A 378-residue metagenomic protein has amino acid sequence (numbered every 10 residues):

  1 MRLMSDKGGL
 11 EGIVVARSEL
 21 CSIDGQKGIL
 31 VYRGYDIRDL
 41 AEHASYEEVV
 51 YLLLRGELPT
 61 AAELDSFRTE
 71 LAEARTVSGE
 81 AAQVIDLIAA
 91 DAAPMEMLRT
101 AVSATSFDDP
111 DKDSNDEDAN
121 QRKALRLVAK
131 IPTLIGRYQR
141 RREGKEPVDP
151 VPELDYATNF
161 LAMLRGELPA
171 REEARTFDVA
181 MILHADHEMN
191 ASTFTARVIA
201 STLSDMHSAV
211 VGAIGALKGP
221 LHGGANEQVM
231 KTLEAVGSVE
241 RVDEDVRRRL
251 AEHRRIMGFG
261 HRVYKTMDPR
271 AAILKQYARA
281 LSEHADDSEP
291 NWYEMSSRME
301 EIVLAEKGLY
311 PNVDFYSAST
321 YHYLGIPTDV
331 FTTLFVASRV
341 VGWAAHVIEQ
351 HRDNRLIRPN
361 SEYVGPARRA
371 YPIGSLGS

Functional and structural regions predicted by a protein language model:
M1-S378: Non-transmembrane, aqueous-exposed alpha-helical and coiled segments at domain scale
